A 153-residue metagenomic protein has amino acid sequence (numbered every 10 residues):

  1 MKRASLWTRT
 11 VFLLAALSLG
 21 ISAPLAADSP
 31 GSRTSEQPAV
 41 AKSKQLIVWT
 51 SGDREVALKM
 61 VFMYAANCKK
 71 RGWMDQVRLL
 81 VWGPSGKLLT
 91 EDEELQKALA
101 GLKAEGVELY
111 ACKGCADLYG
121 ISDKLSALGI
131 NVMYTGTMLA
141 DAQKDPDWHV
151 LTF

Functional and structural regions predicted by a protein language model:
K2-F12: Bacterial N-terminal signal peptides that target proteins for export
T10-S22: Bacterial N-terminal signal peptides
S22-S32: Signal peptide processing junction and immediate N-terminal pro/mature segment of secreted/exported proteins
L46-V61, P84-T90: Short, glycine-rich nucleotide/cofactor-binding loops
L58-R71: Histidine-anchored nucleotide/phosphate-binding helix
A65, Q76-G83, L109-C115: Short internal beta-strands
E94-S122: A glycine-rich helix N-cap at a beta->alpha junction
N131-G136: Short acidic-hydrophobic, aromatic-tinged amphipathic segments that line or gate anion-handling sites
